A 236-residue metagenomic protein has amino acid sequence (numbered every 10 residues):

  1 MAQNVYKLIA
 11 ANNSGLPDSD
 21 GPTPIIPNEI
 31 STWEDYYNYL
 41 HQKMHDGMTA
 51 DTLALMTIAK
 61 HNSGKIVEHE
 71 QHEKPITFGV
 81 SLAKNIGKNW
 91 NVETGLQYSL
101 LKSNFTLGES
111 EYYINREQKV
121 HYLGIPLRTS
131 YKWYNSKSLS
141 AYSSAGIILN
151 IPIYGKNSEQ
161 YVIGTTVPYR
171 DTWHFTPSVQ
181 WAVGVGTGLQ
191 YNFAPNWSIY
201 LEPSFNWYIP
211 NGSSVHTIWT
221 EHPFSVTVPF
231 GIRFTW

Functional and structural regions predicted by a protein language model:
M1-F78, A83-V92, S103: Conserved catalytic residues of ABC-type ATPase nucleotide-binding domains
Q3-V5, Y98-K102, W133, I147-G155 (+2 more regions): Transmembrane beta-strands of outer-membrane beta-barrel pores
I9-N13, N104-E111, G155-V162, G212-I218: Outer-membrane beta-barrel translocator domains and adjoining extracellular loop/strand segments of Gram-negative
Y37, T176, Q180, N192-W236: Predominantly the C-terminal beta-signal and adjacent terminal strand-loop region of outer-membrane beta-barrel
G64-E68, E111-R116, R170-F175, S214-T220: Extracellular loop and loop/strand-boundary signature of outer-membrane beta-barrel proteins
H72-I76, K119-L123, L139, P177-V183 (+1 more regions): Residues that define the transmembrane beta-barrel architecture of outer-membrane proteins
F78-K84, T94-Y98, I125-Y131, A145-L149 (+3 more regions): Residues on the lipid-exposed face of transmembrane beta-strands in outer-membrane beta-barrel proteins
N89-V92, S136-L139, N196-I199: Repeated loop/turn-to-beta-strand initiation elements of outer-membrane beta-barrel proteins
